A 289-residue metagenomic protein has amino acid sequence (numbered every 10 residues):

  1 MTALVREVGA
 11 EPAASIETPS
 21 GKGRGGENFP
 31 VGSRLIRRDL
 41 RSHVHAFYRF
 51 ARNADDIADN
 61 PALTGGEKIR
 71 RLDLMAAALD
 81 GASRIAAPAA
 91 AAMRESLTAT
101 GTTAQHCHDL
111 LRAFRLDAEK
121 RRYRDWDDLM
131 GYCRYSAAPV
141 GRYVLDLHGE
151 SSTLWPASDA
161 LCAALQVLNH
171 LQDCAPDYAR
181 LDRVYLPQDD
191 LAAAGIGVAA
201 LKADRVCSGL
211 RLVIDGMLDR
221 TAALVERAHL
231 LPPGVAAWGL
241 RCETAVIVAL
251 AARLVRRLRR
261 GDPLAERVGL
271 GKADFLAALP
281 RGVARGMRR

Functional and structural regions predicted by a protein language model:
M1-L165, L171, P176-R289: Catalytic cores of Mg2+-dependent Asp-rich isoprenoid enzymes
